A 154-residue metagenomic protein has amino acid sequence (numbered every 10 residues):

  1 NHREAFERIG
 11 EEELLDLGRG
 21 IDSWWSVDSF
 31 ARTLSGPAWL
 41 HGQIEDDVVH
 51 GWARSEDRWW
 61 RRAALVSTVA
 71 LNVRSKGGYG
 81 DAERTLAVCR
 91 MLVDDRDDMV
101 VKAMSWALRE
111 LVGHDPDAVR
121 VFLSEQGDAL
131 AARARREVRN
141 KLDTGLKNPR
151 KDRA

Functional and structural regions predicted by a protein language model:
N1-A154: Alpha-helical scaffold domains
